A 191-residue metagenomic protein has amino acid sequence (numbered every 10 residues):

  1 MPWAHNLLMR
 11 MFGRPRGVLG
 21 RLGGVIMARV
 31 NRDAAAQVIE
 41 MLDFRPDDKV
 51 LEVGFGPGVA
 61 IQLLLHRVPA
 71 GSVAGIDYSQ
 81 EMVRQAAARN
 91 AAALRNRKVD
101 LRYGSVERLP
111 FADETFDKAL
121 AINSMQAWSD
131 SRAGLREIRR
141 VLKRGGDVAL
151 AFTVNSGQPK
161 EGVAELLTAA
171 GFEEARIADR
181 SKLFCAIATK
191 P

Functional and structural regions predicted by a protein language model:
M1-L19: N-terminal, positively charged/glycine-rich alpha-helical extensions of SAM-dependent methyltransferases
R29-D48: Conserved alpha-helix/loop element of class I SAM-dependent methyltransferases that forms part of the SAM/SAH-binding
K49-R108: Class I SAM-dependent methyltransferase SAM/SAH-binding core
E107-A119: A short acidic, Gly/Pro-enriched loop at the edge of an enzyme's catalytic core that lines a small-molecule cofactor
K118-D130, V154: A short SAM/SAH-binding and catalytic strip from SAM-dependent methyltransferases
R132-R144: A short glycine-rich, Lys/Arg-flanked "PGG" loop and its adjoining helix->strand segment in the class I
G146-F152: Conserved beta-strand signature within the Rossmann-like core of class I S-adenosyl-L-methionine
E173, D179-P191: Core SAM-dependent methyltransferase catalytic element
